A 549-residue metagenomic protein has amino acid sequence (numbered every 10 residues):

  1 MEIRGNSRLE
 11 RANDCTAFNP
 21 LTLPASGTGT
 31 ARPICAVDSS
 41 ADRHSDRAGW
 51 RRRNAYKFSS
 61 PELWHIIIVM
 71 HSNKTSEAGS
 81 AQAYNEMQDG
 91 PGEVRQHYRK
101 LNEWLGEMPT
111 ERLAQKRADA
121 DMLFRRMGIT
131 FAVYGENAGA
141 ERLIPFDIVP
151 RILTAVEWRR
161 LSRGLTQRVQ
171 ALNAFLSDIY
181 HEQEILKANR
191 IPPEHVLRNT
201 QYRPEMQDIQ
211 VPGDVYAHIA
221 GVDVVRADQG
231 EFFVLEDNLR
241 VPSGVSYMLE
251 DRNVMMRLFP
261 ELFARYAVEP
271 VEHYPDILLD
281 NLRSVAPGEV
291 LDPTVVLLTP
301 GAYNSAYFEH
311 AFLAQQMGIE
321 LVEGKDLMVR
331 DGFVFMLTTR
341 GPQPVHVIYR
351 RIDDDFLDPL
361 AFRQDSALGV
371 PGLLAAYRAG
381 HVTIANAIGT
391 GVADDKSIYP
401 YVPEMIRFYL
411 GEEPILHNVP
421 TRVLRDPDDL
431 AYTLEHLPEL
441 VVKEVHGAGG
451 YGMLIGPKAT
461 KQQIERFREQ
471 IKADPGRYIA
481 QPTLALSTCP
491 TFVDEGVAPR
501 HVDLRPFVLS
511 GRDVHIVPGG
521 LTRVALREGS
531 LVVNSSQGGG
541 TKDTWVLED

Functional and structural regions predicted by a protein language model:
M1-S7, A25-A31, S39-S40: Ser/Thr-rich, low-complexity intrinsically disordered segments
R4, C35, I67-V69: Residues marking helix boundaries in flexible regions
R4-S7, A31-R32, S45-R47, R51-A55: Short, low-complexity intrinsically disordered segments enriched in A/P/G/S/L with frequent Arg, especially at protein
L9, A17, G29, Y56-K57 (+1 more regions): Short, positively charged and aromatic/hydrophobic N-terminal segments
D14-T16, A36, S45, A55-K57: Short hydrophobic alpha-helical segments enriched in small aliphatic residues
P24, T30, P61-D549: Preference for protein termini
